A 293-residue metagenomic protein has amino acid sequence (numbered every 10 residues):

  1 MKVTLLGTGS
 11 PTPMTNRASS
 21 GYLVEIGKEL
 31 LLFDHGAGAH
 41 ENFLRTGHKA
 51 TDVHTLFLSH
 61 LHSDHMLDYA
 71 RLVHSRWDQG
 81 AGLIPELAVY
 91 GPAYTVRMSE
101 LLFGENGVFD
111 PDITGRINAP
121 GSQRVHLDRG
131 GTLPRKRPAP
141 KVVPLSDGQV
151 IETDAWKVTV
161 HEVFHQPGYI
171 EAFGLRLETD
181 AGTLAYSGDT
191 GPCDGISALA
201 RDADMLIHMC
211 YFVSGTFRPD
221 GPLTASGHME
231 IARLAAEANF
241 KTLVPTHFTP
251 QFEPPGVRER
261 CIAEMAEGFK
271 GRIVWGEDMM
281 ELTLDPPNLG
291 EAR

Functional and structural regions predicted by a protein language model:
M1-L184, I262-E291: Binuclear metal-dependent hydrolase catalytic cores
A172-G174, A181-A185, T190-M279, P286: Cap/insert and terminal regions of metallo-dependent hydrolase folds
